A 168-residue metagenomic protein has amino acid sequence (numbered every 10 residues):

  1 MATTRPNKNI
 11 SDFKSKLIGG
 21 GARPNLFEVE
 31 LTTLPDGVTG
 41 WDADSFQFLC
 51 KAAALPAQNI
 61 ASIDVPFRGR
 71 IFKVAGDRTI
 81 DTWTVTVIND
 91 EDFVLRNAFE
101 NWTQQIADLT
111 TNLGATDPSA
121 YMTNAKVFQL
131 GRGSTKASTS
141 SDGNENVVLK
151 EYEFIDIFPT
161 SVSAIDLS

Functional and structural regions predicted by a protein language model:
M1-S168: Glycine-rich, low-complexity intrinsically disordered segments
